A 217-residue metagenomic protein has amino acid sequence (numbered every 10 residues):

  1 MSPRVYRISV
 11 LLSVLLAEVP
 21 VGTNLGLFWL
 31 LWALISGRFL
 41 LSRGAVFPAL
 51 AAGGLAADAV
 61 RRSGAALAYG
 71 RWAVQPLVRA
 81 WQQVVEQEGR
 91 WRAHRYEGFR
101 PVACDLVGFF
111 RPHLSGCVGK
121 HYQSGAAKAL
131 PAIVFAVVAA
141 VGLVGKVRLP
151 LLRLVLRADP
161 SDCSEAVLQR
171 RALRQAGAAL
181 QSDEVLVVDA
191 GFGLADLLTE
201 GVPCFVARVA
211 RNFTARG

Functional and structural regions predicted by a protein language model:
M1-A68, A73-V74: Gly/serine-rich nucleotide phosphate-binding loop at the start of the catalytic core of nucleotide/ADP-ribose-handling
I35-S36, A68-K146: Active-site-proximal, Lys/Arg-enriched surface segment that forms a nucleic-acid-binding/basic interface patch
A45, A59, G98-V102, V134 (+2 more regions): Generic hydrophobic, aliphatic-rich segments that mediate packing or membrane embedding
A49, G98-P112, V138, D183-L194 (+1 more regions): Short, conserved catalytic/metal-binding motifs centered on acidic residues
A52, Q87, Q175-A179: A generic secondary-structure signal
A59-A65, S124-D183: Electropositive, glycine- and tryptophan-enriched low-complexity nucleic-acid-binding patches
L156-G217: An internal, acidic/charged active-site-proximal segment that coordinates divalent cations and/or engages
